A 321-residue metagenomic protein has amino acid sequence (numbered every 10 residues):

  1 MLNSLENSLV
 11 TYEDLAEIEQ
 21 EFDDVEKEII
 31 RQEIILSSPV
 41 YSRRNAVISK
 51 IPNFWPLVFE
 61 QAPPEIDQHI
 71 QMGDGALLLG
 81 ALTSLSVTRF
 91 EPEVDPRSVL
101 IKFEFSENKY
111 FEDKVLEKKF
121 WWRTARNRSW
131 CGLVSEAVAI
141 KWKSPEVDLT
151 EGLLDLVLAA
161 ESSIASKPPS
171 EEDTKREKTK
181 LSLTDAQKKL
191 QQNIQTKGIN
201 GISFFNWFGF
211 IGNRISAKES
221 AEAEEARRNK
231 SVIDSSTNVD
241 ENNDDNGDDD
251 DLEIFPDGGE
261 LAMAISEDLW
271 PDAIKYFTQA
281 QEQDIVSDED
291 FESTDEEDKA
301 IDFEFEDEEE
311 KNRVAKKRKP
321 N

Functional and structural regions predicted by a protein language model:
M1-K27, R31, I35, P39 (+1 more regions): Mixed-charge, low-complexity intrinsically disordered segments
